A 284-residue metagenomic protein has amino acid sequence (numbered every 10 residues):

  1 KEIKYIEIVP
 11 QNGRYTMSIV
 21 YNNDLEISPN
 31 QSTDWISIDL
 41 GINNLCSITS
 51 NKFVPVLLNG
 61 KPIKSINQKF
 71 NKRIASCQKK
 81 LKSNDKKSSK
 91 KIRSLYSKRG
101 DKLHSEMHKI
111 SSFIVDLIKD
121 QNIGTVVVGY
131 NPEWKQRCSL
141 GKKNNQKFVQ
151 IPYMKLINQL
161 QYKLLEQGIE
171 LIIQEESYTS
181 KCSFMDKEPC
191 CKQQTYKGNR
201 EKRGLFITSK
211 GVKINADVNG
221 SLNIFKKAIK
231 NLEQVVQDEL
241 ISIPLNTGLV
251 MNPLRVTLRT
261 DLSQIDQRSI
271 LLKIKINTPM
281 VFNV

Functional and structural regions predicted by a protein language model:
I3-Y5, Q11-I157, V235-V284: Substrate-contacting helices/loops that form the catalytic groove of nucleic-acid and nucleotide-polymer processing
N145-K147, I151-V284: Positively charged, low-complexity nucleic-acid-binding target-recognition regions
